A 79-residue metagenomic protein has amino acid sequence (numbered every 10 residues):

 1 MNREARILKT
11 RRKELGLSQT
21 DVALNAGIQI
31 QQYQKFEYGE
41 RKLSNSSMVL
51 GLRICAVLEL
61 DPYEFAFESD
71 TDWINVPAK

Functional and structural regions predicted by a protein language model:
M1-E14: A short, Lys/Arg-rich alpha-helix, primarily the initiator
K13, L24, A56: Alpha-helical residues within the helix-turn-helix
G16, E40-A56: Short, basic-rich loop-to-helix N-cap that marks the start of a DNA-contacting helix
G16-Y38: Short alpha-helical DNA-recognition segment
Y63-K79: Short, charged recognition helix plus adjacent turn of helix-turn-helix-like nucleic-acid-binding domains
